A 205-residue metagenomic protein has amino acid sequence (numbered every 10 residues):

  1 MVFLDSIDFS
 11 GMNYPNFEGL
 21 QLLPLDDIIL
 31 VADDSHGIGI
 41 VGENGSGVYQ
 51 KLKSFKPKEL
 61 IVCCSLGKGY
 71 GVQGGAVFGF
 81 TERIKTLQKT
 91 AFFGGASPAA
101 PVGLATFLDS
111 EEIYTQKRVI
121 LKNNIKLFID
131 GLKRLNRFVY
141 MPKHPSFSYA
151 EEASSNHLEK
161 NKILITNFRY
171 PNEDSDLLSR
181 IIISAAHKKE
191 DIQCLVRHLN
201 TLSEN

Functional and structural regions predicted by a protein language model:
M1-A32: Active-site phosphate-binding strand-loop segment of PLP-dependent enzymes
S10, G37-G39: Catalytic P-loop NTPase motifs of RecA-like helicase/translocase cores
E43-F55: Basic, amphipathic juxtamembrane/active-site segments that coordinate anionic phosphate or diphosphate groups
L52-K85, A99: Active-site PLP attachment segment
E82, S97-Q116, I120, N124 (+1 more regions): Structural motif of enzymes handling amino- and sulfur-group chemistry
I120-K162, S179, A185: Conserved PLP-binding catalytic core of the aspartate aminotransferase-like
N172-N205: PLP-dependent enzyme catalytic core of the Aspartate aminotransferase-like
